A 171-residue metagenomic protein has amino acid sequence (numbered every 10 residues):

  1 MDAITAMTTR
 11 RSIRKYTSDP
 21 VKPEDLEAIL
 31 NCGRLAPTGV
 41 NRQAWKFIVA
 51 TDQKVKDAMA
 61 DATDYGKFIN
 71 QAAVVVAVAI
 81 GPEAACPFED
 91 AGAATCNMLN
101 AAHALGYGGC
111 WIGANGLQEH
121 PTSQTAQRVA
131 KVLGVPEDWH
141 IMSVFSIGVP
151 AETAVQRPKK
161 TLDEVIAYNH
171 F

Functional and structural regions predicted by a protein language model:
M1-F171: Acidic, surface-exposed loops and disordered segments
